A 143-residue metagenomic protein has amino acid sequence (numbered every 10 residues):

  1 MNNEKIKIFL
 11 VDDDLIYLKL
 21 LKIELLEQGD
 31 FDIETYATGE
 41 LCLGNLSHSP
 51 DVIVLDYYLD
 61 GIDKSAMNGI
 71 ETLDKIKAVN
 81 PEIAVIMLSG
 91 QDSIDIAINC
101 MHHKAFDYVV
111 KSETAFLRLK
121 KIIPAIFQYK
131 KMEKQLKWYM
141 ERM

Functional and structural regions predicted by a protein language model:
M1-F9, D13-L20, Q135-M143: Non-catalytic signal-transmission and effector/linker regions of two-component phosphorelay proteins
L15-Y36: Two-component/phosphorelay signaling modules centered on CheY-like receiver
T35-V52, D56-G61: Acidic, metal-coordinating helix/loop segments flanking the phosphotransfer/catalytic sites of two-component signaling
L46-H48, K75-I83, H103: Conserved phosphotransfer cores of two-component systems
M67, E71, A78, Q91-V109: Alpha4 helix (beta4-alpha4-beta5 surface) of REC/receiver domains from two-component response regulators
I94, S112-K120: Conserved two-component signaling phosphotransfer/partner-docking surface
R118-K131: Receiver (REC) domain switch/output surface
